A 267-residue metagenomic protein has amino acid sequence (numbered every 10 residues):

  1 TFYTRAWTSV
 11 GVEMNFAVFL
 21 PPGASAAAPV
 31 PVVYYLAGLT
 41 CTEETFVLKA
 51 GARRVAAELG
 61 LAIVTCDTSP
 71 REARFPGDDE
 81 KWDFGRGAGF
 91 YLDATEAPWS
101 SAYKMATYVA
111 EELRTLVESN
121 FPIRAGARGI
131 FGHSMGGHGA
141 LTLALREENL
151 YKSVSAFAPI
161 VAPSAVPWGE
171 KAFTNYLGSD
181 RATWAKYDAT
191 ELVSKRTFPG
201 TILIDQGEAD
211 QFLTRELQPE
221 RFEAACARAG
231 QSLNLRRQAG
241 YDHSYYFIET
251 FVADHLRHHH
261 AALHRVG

Functional and structural regions predicted by a protein language model:
T1-G267: Non-catalytic cap/lid and distal C-terminal segments of serine-dependent acyl enzymes
